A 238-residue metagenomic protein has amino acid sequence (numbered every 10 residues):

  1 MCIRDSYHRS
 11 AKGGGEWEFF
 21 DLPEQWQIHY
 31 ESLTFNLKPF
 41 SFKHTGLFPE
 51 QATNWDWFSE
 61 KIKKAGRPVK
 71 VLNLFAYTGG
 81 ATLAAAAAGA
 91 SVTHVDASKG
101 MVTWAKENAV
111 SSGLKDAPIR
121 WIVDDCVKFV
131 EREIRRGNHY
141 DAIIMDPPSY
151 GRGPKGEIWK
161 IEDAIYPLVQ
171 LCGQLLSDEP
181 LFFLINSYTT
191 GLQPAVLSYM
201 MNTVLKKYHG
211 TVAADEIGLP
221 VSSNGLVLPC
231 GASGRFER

Functional and structural regions predicted by a protein language model:
M1-D5: Conserved small/polar residues in nucleotide/adenosyl-binding loops
Q27-G66: SAM-dependent Rossmann-like transferase core, predominantly class I methyltransferases with a strong bias toward
P68-Y77: Conserved class I S-adenosyl-L-methionine
T78-A90: Conserved SAM-binding loop of SAM-dependent methyltransferases across substrates and taxa, primarily the Class I
S91-D96: Conserved SAM-binding motif I beta-strand of class I
S98-I144: S-adenosyl-L-methionine
K99-M101, V123-C126, Y140-L171: Mobile active-site "lid"/loop adjacent to the S-adenosyl-L-methionine
P180-R238: C-terminal catalytic and target-recognition region of SAM-dependent MTase-like enzymes, primarily methyltransferases
